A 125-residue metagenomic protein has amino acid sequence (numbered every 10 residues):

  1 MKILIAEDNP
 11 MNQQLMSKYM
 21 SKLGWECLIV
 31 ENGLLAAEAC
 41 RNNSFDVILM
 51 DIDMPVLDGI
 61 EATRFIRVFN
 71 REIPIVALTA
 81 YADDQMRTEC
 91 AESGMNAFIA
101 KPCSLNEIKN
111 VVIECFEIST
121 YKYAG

Functional and structural regions predicted by a protein language model:
E7: Conserved acidic carboxylate
Q14-K22: Charged docking surfaces used in two-component/phosphorelay signaling
G24-E31, A39: Short hydrophobic/Thr-rich beta-strand motif most characteristic of the beta2 strand and flanking loop of CheY-like
N43-L49: Active-site beta3 strand of CheY-like receiver
M54: Receiver (REC) domain active-site loop signature in two-component systems and cognate sites in sensor histidine kinases
C103-V112: C-terminal output helix
